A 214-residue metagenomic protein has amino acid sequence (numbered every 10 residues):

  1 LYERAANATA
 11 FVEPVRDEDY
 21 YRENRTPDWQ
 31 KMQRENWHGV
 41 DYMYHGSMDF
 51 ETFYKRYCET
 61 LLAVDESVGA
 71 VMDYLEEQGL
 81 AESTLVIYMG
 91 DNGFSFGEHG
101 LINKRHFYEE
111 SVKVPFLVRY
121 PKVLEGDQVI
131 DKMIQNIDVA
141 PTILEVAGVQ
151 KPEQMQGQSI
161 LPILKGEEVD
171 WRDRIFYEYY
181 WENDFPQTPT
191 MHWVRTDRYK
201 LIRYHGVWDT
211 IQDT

Functional and structural regions predicted by a protein language model:
L1-M133, V146-Q154, R203-T210: Active-site-proximal cap/lid insertion segments
N92-E98, I137-A140, E145-T214: C-terminal cap/loop subdomain of S1 sulfatases and analogous C-terminal strand-loop tails that border
